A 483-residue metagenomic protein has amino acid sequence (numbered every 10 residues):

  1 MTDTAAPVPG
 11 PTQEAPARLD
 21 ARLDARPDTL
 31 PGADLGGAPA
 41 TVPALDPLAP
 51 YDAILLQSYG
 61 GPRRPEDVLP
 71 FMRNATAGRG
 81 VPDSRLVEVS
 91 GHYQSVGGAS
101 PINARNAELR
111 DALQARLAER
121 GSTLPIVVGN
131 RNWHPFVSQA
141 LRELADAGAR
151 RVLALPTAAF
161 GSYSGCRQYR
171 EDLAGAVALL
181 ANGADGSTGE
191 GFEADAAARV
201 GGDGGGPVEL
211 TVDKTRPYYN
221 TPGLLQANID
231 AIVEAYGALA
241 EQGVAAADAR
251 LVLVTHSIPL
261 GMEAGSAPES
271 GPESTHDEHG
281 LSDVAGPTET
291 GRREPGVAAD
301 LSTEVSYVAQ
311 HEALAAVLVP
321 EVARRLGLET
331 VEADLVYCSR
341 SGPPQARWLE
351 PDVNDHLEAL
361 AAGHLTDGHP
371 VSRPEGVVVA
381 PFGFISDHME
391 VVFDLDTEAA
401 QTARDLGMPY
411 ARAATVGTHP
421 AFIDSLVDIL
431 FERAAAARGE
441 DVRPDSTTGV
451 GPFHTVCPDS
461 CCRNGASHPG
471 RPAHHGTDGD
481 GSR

Functional and structural regions predicted by a protein language model:
T2-R483: Active-site-proximal alpha-helix that buttresses catalytic centers in soluble enzyme cores
